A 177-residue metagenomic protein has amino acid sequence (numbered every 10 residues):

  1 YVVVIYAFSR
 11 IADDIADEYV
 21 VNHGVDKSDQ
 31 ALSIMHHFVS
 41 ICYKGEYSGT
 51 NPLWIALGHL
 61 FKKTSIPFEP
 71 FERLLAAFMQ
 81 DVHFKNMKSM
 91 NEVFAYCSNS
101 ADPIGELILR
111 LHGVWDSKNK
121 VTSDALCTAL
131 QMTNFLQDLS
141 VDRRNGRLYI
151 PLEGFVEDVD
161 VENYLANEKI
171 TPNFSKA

Functional and structural regions predicted by a protein language model:
Y1-A177: Acidic catalytic motifs of isoprenoid enzymes
